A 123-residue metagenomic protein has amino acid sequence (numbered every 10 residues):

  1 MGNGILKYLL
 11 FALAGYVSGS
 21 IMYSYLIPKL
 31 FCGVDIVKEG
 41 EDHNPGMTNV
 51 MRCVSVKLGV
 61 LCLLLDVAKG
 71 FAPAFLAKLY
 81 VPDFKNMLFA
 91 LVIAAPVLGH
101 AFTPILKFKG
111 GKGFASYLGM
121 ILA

Functional and structural regions predicted by a protein language model:
M1-A14, A72-L91, L122-A123: Helix-coil boundary and interhelical linker segments in multi-pass alpha-helical membrane proteins
L6-C32: N-terminal signal-anchor transmembrane alpha helix
A12-V17, L63-V67, A94, L98: Residue-level signature of the transmembrane alpha-helical core of multi-pass small-molecule transporters
I21-L26, A72, K109-Y117: Transmembrane helix boundary and interhelical junction motifs in multipass membrane proteins
S24-K29, G99-K109: C-terminal ends of transmembrane helices
L26-L58, G110: Cytosolic, membrane-interface loops and tails of multi-pass inner-membrane proteins
G46, R52-K78, V92: Multi-pass membrane catalytic core of lipid/isoprenoid biosynthesis enzymes
M51-V54, A77-V81, A95, G99 (+1 more regions): Interfacial segments of multi-pass membrane proteins
